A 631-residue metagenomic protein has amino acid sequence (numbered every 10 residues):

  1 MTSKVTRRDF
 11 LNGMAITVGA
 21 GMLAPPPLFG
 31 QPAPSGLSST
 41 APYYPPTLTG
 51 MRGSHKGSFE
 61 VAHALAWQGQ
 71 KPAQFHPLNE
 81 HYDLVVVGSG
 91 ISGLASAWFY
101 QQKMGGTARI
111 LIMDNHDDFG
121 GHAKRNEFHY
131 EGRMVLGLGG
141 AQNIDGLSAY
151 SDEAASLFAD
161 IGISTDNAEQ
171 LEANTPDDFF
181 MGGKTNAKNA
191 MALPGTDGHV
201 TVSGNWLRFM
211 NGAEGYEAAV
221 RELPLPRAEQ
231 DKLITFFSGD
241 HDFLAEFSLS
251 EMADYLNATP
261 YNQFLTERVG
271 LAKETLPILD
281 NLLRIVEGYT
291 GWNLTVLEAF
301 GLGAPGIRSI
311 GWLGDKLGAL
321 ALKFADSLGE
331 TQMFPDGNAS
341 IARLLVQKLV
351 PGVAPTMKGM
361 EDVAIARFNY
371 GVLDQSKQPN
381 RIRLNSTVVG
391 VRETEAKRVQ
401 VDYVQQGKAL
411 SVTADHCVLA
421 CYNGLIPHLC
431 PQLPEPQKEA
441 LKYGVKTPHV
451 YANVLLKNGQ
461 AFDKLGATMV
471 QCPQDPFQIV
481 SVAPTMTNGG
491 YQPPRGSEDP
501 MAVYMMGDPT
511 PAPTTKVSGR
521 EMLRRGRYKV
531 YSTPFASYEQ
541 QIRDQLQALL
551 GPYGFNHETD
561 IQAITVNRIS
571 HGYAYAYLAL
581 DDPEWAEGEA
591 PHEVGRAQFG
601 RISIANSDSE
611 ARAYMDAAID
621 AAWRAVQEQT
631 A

Functional and structural regions predicted by a protein language model:
M1-V18: N-terminal secretory signal peptides and thylakoid transit peptides that target proteins across membranes
P34-A73, E127, P194, L455 (+1 more regions): Conserved flavin/dinucleotide-binding core of flavoenzymes
T40, Y44-T47, G120-D152, G303-F324: Glycine-rich active-site loop/strand segments that organize a redox cofactor
K56, A64-Q68, P72-D254: N-terminal glycine-rich phosphate/pyrophosphate-binding loop and immediately adjacent elements
L138-S148, F247-D254, S327-D336, Q437-Y443 (+2 more regions): Active-site rim elements
T235-S386: Active-site/ligand-binding neighborhood in enzyme catalytic cores
N380, L384-T514: Mid-domain catalytic core of redox enzymes that form a hydrophobic substrate pocket/lid adjacent to a catalytic redox
